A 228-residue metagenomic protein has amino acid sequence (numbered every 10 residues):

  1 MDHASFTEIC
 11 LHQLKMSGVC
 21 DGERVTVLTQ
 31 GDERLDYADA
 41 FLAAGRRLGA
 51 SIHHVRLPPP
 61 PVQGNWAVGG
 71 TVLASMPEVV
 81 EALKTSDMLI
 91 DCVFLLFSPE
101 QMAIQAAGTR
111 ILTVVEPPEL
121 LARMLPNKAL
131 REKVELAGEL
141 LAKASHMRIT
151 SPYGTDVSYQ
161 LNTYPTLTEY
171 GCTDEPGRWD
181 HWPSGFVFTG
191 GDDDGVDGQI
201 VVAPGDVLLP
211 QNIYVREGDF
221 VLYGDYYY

Functional and structural regions predicted by a protein language model:
M1-Y223: Active-site bordering "gate/hinge" segments that shape substrate access to catalytic or cofactor-binding pockets
